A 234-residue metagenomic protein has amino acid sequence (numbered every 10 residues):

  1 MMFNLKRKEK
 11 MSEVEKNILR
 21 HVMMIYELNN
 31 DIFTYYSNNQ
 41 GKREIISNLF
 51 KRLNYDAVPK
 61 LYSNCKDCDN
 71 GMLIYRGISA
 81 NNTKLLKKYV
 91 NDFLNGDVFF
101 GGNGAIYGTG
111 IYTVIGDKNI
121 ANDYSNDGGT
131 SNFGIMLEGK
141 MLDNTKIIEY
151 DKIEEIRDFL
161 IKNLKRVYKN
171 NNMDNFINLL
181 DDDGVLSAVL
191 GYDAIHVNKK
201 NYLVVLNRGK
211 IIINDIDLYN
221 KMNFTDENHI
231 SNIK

Functional and structural regions predicted by a protein language model:
M1-K10: Short, Lys/Arg-enriched N-terminal segments with co-localized hydrophobic residues within the first ~10-30 amino acids
S12-K118, N122-K234: Active-site and NAD+-binding cores of ADP-ribose-processing enzymes
